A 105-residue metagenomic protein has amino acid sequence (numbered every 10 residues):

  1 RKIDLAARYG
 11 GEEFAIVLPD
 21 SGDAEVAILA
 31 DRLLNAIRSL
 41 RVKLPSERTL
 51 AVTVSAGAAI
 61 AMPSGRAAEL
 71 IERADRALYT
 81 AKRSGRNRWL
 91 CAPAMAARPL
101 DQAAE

Functional and structural regions predicted by a protein language model:
K2-I3, N35-R48, L78-T80: Short catalytic/binding micro-motifs of nucleotide second-messenger systems
L5-R8: A short pre-motif secondary-structure segment
G10-G11, S46, G85-N87: A short glycine-centered flexible hinge/capping loop motif at secondary-structure junctions
A15-N35, E69-L70: Short helix/loop segment flanking the catalytic signature motif in cyclic-nucleotide metabolism enzymes
V17-G22, R38, A61-M62, A94: Residue-level recognition of strand-loop junctions within catalytic nucleotide-signaling folds
A27, I60-E105: Catalytic-core segments of nucleotide cyclases and related cyclic-nucleotide turnover enzymes
L50-V54: PAS and PAS-like sensory/regulatory domains
